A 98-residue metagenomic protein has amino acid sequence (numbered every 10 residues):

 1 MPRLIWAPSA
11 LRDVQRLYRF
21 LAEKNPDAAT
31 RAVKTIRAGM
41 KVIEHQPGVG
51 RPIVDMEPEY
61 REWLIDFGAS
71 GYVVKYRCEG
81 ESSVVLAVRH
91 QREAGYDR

Functional and structural regions predicted by a protein language model:
M1-R61, R98: Basic, Lys/Arg-enriched alpha-helical interface segments
E23, F67-R98: Enriched for short, Lys/Arg-rich terminal
E62-D66: Short beta-strand segments that buttress and anchor functional surface loops
